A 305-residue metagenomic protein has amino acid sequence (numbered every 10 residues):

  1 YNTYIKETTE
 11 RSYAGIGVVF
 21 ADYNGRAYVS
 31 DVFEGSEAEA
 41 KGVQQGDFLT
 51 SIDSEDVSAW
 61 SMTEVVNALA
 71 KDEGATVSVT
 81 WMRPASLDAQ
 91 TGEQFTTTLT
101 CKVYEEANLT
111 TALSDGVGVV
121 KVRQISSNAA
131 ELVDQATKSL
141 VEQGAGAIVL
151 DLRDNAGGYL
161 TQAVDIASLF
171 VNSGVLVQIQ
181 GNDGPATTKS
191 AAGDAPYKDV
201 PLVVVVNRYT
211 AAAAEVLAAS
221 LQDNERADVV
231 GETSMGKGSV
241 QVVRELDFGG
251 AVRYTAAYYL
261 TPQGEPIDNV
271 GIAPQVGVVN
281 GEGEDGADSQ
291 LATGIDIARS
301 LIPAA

Functional and structural regions predicted by a protein language model:
Y1-Y28, T76-V77, R83-T98, N108-T111 (+1 more regions): Extended, small/polar residue-biased N-terminal targeting/export presequences and adjacent propeptide/linker tracts
R11-S51, E55-A59, S127, A257-Y258: PDZ/PDZ-like domain segments forming the peptide/carboxylate-binding groove, activating on the N-terminal beta-strands
A14-F33, A38, G116-V122, P196 (+3 more regions): PDZ/PDZ-like groove recognition
E39, Q45, D53-D56, T63-K237 (+1 more regions): Cleft-lining beta-strand/loop regions that shape enzyme active-site pockets
Q241-E245, V252-E282: Conserved P-loop NTPase
Q275-A305: Conserved helicase C-terminal RecA-like lobe
